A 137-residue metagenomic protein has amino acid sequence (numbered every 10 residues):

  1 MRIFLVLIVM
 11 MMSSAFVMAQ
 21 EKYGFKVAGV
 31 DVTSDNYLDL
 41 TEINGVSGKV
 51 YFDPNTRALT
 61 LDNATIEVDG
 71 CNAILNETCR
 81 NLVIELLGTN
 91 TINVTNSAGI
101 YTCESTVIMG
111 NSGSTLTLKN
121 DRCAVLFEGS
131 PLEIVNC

Functional and structural regions predicted by a protein language model:
M1-Q20: Bacterial Sec-dependent N-terminal signal peptides
Q20-C137: A composition-driven surface/loop motif
